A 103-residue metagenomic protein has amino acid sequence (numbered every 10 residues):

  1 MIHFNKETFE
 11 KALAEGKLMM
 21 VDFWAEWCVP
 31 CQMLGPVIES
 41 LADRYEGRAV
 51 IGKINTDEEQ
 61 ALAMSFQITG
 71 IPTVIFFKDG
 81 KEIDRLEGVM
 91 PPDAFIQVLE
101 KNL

Functional and structural regions predicted by a protein language model:
I2, V50-G52, I83-L86: Structural signal for short hydrophobic segments within the conserved structured cores of catalytic domains across
I2-L18, Q60: A short beta-strand-turn-helix
F9, V21, I38, N55 (+1 more regions): Residue-level signature of catalytic and energy-coupling elements of molecular machines, predominantly ATP/GTP-dependent
G16-L18, G35-I54: Conserved helix-turn-beta segment immediately C-terminal to the redox Cys motif in thioredoxin-like folds
K17, W24-W27, G70: Short pre-active-site segment immediately N-terminal to redox-active cysteine/selenocysteine motifs in thiol-based
F23-V37: Conserved redox-active cysteine motifs that mediate thiol-disulfide chemistry, especially di-cysteine Cys-X(1-2)-Cys
Q60, F66-I75: Structural micro-motif
F76-L103: Non-catalytic, surface beta->alpha helical segment in thiol-disulfide oxidoreductase systems
